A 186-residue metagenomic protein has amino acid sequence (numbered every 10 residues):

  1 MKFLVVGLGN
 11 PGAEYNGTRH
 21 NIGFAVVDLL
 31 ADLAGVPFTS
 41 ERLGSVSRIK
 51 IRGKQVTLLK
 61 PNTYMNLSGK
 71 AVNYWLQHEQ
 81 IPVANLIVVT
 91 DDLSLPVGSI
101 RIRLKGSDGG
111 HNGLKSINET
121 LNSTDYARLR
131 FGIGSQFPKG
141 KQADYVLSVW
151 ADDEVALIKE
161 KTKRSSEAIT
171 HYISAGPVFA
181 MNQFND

Functional and structural regions predicted by a protein language model:
M1-K105, K115-L129, Q136-K141, S148 (+1 more regions): Nucleotide and nucleotide-moiety/phosphate-recognizing core
G110-G113: Hydrophobic alpha-helical segments within soluble ligand-binding/sensing domains
